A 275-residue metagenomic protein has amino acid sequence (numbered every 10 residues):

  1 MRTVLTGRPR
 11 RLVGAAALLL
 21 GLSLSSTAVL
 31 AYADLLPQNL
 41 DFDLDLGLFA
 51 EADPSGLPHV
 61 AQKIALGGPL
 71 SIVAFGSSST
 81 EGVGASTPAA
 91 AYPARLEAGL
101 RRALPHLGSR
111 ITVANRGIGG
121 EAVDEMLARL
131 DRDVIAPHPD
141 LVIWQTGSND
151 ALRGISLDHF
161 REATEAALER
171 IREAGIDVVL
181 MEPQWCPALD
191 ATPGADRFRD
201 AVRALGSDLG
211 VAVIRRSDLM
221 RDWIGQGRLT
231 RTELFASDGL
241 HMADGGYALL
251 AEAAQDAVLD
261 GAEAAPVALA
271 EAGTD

Functional and structural regions predicted by a protein language model:
M1-F75, T80-S86, L104-S109, P137 (+4 more regions): N-terminal secretory targeting modules
L46-L48, V83-P88, N115-V123, A151-S156: Acidic/histidine-rich helix-loop elements that form or flank divalent-metal/phosphate-binding sites at the catalytic
I64-A65, G117, I224: Hydrophobic residues in alpha-helical segments
S77-S78, I118, S148: Active-site metal-binding loops of divalent metal-dependent hydrolases
S79-T80, V113, C186: Surface-exposed aromatic
P88-R95, A163: Conserved alpha-helical elements of sugar-nucleotide-dependent glycosyltransferases
E97-R110, E121-G273: Alpha-helical cap/lid subdomain in secreted, periplasmic, or secretory-pathway luminal O-acyl-processing enzymes
